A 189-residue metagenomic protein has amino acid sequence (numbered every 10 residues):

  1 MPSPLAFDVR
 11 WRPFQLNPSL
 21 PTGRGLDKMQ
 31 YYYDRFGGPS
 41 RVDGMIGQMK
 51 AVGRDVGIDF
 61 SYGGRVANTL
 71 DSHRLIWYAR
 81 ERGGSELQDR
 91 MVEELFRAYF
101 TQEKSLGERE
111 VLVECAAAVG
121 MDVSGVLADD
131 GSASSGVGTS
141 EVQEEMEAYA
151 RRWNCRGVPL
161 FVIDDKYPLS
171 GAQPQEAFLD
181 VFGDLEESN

Functional and structural regions predicted by a protein language model:
M1-F7, I76-N189: C-terminal cap of thioredoxin/glutaredoxin-like
M1-Q102: Structural alpha/beta surface segment adjacent to cysteine/selenocysteine redox centers across thiol/disulfide enzymes
